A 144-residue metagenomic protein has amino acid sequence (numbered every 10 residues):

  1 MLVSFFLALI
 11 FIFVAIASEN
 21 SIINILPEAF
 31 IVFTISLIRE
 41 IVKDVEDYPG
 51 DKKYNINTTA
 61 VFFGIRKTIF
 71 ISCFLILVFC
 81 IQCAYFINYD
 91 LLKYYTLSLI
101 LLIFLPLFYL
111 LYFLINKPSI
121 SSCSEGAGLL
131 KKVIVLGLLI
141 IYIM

Functional and structural regions predicted by a protein language model:
M1-M144: Multi-pass alpha-helical membrane architecture of UbiA-family and related isoprenoid/lipid prenyltransferases
